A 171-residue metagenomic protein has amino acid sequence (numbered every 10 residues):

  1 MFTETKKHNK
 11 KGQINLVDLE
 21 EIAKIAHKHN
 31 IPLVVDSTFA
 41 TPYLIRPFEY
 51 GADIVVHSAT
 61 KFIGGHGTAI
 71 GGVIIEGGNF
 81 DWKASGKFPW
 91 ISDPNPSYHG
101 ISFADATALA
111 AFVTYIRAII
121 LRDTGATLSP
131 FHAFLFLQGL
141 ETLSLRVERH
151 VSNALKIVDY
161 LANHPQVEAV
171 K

Functional and structural regions predicted by a protein language model:
M1-N163, K171: Conserved PLP-enzyme active-site core in the AAT-like
